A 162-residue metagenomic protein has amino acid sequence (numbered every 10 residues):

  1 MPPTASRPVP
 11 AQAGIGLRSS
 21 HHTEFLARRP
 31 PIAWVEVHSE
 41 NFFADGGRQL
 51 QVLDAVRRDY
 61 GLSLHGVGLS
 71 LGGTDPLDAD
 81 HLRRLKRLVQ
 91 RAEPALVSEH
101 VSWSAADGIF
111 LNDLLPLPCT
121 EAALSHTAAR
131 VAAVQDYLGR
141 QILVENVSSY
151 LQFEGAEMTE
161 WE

Functional and structural regions predicted by a protein language model:
P2-F25: Boundary/entry segment of secreted carbohydrate-active catalytic domains
V9, E36-S39, G66-G72, P116 (+1 more regions): Short, basic, glycine/proline-bearing loop/turn elements
A11-L17, A33-V37, L62-H65, A95-E99 (+1 more regions): Hydrophobic faces of well-ordered beta-strands that scaffold small-molecule active sites in alpha/beta enzyme cores
H22-T23, S39-Q51, S70-A79, Y150-G155: Acidic-and-aromatic substrate-binding clefts and catalytic sites of carbohydrate-active enzymes
F25-P30, G47-L64, D80-P94, A132-Y137: Acidic (Asp/Glu)-rich catalytic clusters
A27-R28, A44-D45, L71-G73, W103 (+1 more regions): Generic structural "secondary-structure junction" signal
D78-E162: Active-site acidic/histidine proton-transfer and metal-coordination neighborhood in alpha/beta enzyme cores
